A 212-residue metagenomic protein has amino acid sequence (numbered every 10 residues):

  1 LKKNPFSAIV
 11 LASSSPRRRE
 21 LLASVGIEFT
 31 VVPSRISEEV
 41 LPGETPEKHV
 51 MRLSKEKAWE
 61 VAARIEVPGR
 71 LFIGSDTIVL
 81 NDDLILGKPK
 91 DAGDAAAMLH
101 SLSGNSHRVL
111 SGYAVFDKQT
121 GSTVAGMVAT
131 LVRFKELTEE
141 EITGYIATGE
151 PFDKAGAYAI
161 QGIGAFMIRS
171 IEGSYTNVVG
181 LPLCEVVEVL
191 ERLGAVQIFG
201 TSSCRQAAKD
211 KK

Functional and structural regions predicted by a protein language model:
K3-V10, A23, G43-K212: Anionic-ligand binding patches
A8, E28-T30: Conserved beta-strand segments of alpha/beta enzyme cores
L11-S15: Glycine-rich beta-to-alpha transition loops that act as phosphate-gripper elements at the mouths of alpha/beta enzyme
R17-R19: Short, glycine/polar-rich helix-capping loops at beta-to-alpha or helix-loop-helix junctions that flank or form
L21-I27: A short, Lys/Arg-enriched amphipathic alpha-helix followed by its capping loop at the start of a domain
T30-E38: A short beta-strand-loop structural module common to alpha/beta enzyme folds
